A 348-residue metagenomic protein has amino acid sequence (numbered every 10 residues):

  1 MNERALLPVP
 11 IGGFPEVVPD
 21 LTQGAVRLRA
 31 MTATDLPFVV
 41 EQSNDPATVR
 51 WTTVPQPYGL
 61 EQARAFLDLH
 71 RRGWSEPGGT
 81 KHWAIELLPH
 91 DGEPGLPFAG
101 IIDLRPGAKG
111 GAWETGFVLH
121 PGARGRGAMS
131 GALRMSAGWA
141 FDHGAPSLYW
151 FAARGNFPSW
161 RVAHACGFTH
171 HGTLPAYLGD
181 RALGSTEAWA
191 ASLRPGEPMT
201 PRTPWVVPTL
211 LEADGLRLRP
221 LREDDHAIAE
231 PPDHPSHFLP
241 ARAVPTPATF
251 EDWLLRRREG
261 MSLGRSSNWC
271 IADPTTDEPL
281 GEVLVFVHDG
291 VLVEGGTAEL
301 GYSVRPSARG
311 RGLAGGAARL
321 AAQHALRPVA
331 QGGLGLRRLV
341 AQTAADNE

Functional and structural regions predicted by a protein language model:
M1-A47, E86-F238, N268-E348: Acyl-donor (CoA/ACP) binding surface of acyl/acetyltransferases
S43, T52, W74-S75, D233 (+1 more regions): Hydrophobic residues in alpha-helical segments
V49-Q56, S236-P245: A short gly/proline-enriched turn/hairpin at secondary-structure junctions
W51, H70-G73, S236, R257 (+2 more regions): Alpha-helix C-capping/helix-to-loop hinge sites
V54, A65-L69, W74, F98 (+4 more regions): Alpha-helix boundary/capping detector
Q56-T80, L87, D91, A243-S266 (+1 more regions): Active-site rim helix/loop that mediates acceptor-substrate recognition in acyltransferases
